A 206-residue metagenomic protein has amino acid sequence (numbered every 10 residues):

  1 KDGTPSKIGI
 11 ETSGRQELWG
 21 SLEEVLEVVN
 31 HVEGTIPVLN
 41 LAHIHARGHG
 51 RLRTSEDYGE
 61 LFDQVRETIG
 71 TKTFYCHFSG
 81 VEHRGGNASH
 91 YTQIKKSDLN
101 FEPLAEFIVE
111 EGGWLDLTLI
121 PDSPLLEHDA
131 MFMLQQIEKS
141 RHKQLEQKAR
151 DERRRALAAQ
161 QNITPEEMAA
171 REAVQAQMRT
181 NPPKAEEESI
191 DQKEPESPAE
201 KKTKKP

Functional and structural regions predicted by a protein language model:
K1-N87: Acidic/histidine-rich catalytic cores of soluble enzymes
P5-I8, G112-T118: Short, surface-exposed connector motifs at secondary-structure boundaries
L39, K143-V174: A generic structural motif
Y58-T68, K95-G113: A short, acidic, amphipathic alpha-helical segment used as a generic capping/interface helix at domain edges
Y75-S79, D116-S123: Conserved active-site loop/cleft motifs that coordinate metal ions or position small ligands
E127-K143: C-terminal helical cap(s) of enzyme catalytic domains, especially alpha/beta-barrels
M178-P206: Long, low-complexity, intrinsically disordered segments
